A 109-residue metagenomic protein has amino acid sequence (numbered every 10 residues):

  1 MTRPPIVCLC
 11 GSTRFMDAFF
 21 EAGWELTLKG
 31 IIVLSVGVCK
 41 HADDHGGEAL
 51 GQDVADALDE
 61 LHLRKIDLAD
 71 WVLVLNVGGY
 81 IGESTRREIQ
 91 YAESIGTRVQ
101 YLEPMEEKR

Functional and structural regions predicted by a protein language model:
M1-R109: Conserved catalytic or regulatory cores that recognize and/or transform ribose-phosphate-containing ligands
